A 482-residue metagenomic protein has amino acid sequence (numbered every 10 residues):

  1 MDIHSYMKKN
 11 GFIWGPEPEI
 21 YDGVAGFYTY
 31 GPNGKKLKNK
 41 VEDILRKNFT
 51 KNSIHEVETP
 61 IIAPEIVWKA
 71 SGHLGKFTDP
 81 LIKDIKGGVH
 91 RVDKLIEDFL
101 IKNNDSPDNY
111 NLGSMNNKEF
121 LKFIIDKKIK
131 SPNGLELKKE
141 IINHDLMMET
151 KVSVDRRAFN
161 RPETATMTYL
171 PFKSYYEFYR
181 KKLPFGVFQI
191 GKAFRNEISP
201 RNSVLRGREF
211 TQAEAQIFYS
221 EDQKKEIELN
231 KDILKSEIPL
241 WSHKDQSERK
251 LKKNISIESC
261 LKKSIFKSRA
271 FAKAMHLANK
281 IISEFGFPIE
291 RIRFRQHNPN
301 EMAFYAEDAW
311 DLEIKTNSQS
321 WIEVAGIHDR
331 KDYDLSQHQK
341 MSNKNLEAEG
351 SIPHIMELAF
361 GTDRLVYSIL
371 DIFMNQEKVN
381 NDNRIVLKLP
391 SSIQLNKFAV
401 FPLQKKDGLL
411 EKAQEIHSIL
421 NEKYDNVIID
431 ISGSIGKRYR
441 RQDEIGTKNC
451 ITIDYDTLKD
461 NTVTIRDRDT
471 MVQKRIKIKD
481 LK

Functional and structural regions predicted by a protein language model:
M1-K482: NTP/phosphate- and nucleic-acid-binding module
